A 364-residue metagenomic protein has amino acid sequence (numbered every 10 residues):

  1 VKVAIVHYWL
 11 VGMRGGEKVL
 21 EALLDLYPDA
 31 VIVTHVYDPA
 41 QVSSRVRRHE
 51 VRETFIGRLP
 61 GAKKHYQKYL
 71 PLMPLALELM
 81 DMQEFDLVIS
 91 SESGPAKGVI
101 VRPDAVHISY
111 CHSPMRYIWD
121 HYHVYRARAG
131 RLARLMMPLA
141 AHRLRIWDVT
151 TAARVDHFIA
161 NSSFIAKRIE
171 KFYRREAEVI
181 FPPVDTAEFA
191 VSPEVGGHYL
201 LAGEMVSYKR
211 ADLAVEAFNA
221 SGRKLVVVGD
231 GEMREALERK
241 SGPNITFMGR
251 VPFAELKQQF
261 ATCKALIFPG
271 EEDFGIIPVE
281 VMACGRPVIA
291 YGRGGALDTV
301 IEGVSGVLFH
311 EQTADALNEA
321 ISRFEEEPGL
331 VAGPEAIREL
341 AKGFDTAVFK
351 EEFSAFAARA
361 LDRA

Functional and structural regions predicted by a protein language model:
L26-K97: Active-site donor-binding segments of glycosyltransferases and PAPS-dependent sulfotransferases
A127-F158, A166-K167: Membrane-proximal helix-turn-helix segments that form the acceptor-binding/catalytic region of lipid-linked
V184-T186, A190-V226: Conserved donor-binding/catalytic core segment of Leloir-type glycosyltransferases
E235-K257: Nucleotide-activated donor-binding/catalytic signature segment of Leloir-type glycosyltransferases, i.e., the conserved
A261-D273, R286: Acidic donor-binding loop of glycosyltransferase active sites
I267, P287-Y291, V300: Short hydrophobic beta-strand element within catalytic cores of glycosyltransferases and related nucleotide-activated
E302-G303, V307-A314, S322-G329: Conserved acidic donor-binding segment of nucleotide-sugar-dependent glycosyltransferases
Q312, P328-R359: A charged, aromatic-enriched C-terminal amphipathic alpha-helix characteristic of glycosyltransferases across folds
